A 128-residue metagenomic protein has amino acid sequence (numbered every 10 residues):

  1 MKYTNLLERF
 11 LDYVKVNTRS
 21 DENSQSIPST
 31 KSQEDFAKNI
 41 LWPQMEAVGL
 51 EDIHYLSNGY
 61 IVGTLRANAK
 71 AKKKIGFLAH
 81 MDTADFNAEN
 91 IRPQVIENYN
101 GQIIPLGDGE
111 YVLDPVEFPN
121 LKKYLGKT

Functional and structural regions predicted by a protein language model:
M1, N5-E8, D35-F36, K72: Conserved active-site and cofactor/substrate-binding residues in soluble primary-metabolism enzymes
Y3-K31: N-terminal capping segment at the start of a domain
V14-V16, V48, V62, V95 (+2 more regions): Extended aliphatic helical segments
Q25-K72, G76-D82, E89-Y99: A non-catalytic alpha/beta surface segment that caps or lines the substrate-entry region of metallo-dependent hydrolase
K72-T128: Active-site metal-coordination/substrate-binding segment of hydrolases, especially metallo-dependent peptidases
